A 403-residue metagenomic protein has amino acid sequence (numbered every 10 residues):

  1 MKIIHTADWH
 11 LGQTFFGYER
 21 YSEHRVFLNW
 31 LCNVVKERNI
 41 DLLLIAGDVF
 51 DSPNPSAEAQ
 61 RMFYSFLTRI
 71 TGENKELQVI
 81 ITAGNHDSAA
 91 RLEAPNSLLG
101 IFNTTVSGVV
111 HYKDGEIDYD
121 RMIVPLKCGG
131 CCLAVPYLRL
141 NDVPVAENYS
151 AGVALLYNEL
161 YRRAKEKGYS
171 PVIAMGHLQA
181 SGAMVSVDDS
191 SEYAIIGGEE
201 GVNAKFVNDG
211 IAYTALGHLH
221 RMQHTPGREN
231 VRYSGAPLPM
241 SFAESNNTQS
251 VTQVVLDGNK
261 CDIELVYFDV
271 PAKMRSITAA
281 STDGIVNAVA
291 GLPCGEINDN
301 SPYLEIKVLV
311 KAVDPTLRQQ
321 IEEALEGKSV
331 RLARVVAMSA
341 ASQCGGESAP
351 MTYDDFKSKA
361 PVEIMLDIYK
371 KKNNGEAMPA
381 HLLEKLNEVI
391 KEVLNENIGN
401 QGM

Functional and structural regions predicted by a protein language model:
M1-T68, G72-E76, E396: N-terminal active-site segment of His-dependent metallophosphoesterases
T6-A7, L43-G47, Q78-N85, T105-V110 (+3 more regions): Active-site neighborhood of phospho(di)ester-bond hydrolases with catalytic His/Asp-centered motifs
D8, L28, D48, F63 (+7 more regions): Divalent metal-coordination and catalytic microenvironments
H10, I40-E58, K75-A90, Q179-E199: Active-site neighborhood of divalent metal-dependent phosphoester/pyrophosphate hydrolases
F16, V49-F66, A83-F102, V106-G108 (+2 more regions): Metal-dependent catalytic neighborhoods of phosphoester/phosphodiester hydrolases
S97-G197: Conserved catalytic scaffold of divalent metal-dependent phosphoesterases
A180-L256, K260: Conserved beta-sheet core of the metallophosphoesterase superfamily
L256-M403: Accessory, non-catalytic peripheral segments of nucleic-acid enzymes
